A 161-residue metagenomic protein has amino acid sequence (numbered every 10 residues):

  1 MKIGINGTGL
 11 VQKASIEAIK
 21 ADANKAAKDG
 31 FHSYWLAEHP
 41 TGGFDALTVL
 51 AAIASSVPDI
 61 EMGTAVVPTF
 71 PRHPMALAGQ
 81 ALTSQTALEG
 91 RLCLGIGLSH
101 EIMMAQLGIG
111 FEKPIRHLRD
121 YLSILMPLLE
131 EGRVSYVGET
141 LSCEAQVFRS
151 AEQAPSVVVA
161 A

Functional and structural regions predicted by a protein language model:
M1-G63, A154-P155: N-terminal beta1-alpha1-beta2 module of alpha/beta enzyme domains
T8-L10, H39, V67-T69, G97-E101: Active-site beta-loop-alpha junctions enriched in small/polar residues
A14, A18, D45, R72 (+2 more regions): Alpha-helix N-cap and loop-to-helix initiation/capping positions
E17-K20, N24, A51, M75-A78 (+3 more regions): Amphipathic, non-transmembrane alpha-helical secondary structure
K20-K25, A52-S56, R72, C93-L98 (+1 more regions): Short hydrophobic/aromatic-rich motifs at helix boundaries and adjacent loops
G43-F44, R72, E101-M104: Generic structural signal for helix capping and beta-alpha/helix-loop junctions
G63-P74: Structural motif corresponding to the early beta-alpha repeats
A78-A161: Internal, glycine-rich beta/alpha segment that forms the wall or movable "lid" of small-molecule/cofactor binding
